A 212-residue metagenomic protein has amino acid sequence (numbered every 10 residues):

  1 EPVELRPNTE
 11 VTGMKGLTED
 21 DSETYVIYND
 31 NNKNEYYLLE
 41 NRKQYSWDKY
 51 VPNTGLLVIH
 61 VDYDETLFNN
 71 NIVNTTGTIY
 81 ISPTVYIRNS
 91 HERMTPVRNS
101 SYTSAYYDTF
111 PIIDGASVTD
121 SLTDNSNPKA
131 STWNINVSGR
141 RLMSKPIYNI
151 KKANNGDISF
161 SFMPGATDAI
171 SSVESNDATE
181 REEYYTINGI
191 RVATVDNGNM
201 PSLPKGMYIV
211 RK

Functional and structural regions predicted by a protein language model:
L5-T167: Non-catalytic C-terminal accessory/binding modules of secreted extracellular proteins
T167-K212: C-terminal outer-membrane/trafficking sorting elements
